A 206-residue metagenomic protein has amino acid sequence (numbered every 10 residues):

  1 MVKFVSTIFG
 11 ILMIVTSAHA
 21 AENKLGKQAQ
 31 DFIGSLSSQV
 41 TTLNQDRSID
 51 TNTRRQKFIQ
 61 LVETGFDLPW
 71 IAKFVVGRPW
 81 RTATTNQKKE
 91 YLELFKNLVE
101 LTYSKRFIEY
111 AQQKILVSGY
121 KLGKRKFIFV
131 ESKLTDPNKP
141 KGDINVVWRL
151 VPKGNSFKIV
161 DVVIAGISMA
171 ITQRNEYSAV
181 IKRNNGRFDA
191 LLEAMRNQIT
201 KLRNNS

Functional and structural regions predicted by a protein language model:
M1-F4: Positively charged n-region of N-terminal signal peptides that target proteins for export
S6-V15: Bacterial N-terminal signal peptides
T16-E22: Sec/Tat signal peptide C-region and signal peptidase I cleavage site
E22-Y103: Early exported N-terminus immediately downstream of N-terminal targeting peptides
L101-V147, Q198-S206: Surface-exposed, charged secondary-structure patches
D143-I171: Short beta-strand edge/turn micro-motifs at domain boundaries
D161-S206: Low-complexity, intrinsically disordered terminal/linker segments enriched in charged and Gly/Pro repeats
